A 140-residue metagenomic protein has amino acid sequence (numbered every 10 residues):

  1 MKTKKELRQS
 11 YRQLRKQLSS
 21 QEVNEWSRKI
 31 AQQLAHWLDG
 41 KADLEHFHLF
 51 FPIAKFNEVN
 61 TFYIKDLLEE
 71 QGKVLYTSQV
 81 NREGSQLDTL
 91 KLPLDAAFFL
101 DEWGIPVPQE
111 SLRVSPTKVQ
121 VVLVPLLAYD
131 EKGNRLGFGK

Functional and structural regions predicted by a protein language model:
M1-T117: N-terminal active-site beta-alpha-beta segment that forms phosphate/nucleotide-binding and substrate-recognition loops
L18, Y129-D130: A short, flexible beta-alpha/helix-coil linker loop
F56, D130-E131: Short glycine-rich, flexible loops that bind phosphorylated cofactors or substrates
T117, E131-K132: A conserved beta-turn-beta hairpin within the catalytic core of GNAT-like acetyltransferases that forms part
L126, K132-K140: Membrane-associated lipid acylation/remodeling enzymes share a hydrophobic transmembrane-juxtamembrane segment
